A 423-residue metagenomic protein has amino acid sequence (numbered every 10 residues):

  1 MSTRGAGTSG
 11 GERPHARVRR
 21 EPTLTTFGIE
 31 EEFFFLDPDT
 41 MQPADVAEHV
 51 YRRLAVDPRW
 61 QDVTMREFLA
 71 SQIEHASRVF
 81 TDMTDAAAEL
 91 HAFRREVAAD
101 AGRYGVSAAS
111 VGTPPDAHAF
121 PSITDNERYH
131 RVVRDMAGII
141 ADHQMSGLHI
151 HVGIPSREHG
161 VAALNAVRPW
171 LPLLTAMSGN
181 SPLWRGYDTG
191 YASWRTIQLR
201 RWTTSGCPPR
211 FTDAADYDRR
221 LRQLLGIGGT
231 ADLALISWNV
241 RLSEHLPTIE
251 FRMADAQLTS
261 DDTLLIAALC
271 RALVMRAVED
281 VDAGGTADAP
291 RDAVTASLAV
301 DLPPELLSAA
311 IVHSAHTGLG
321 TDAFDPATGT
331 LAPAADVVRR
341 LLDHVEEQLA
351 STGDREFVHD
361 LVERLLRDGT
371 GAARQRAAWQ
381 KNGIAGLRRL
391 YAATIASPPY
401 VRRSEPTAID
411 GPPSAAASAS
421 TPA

Functional and structural regions predicted by a protein language model:
S2-D100, Y104, R128, V132 (+1 more regions): C-terminal accessory/tail domains of diverse enzymes
L24, V111, P115, R131-L148 (+2 more regions): Metal-dependent DNA replication initiation modules
P38, R78, V106, V111-D116 (+4 more regions): An acidic- and aromatic-residue-enriched active-site/binding cleft used to recognize and process polar
V50, L54-D57, E89, E96 (+11 more regions): Short, surface-exposed, charged/polar-biased interaction segments
G102-N126, A215-D218: Surface-exposed, low-hydrophobicity interaction/linker segments
P114-H118, S181-A192, T286-P304: Short proline/glycine- and acidic-rich turn/helix-capping motifs at secondary-structure junctions
